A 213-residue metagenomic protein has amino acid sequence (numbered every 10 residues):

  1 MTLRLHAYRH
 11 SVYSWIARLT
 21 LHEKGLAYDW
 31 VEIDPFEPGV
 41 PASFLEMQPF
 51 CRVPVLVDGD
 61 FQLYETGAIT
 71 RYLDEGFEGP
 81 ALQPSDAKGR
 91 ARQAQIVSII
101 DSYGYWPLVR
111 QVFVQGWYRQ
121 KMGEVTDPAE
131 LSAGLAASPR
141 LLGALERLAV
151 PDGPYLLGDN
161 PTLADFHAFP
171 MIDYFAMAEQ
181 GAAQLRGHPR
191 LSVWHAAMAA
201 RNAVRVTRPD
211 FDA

Functional and structural regions predicted by a protein language model:
M1-S132, P151: GST-like domain detector, emphasizing the conserved glutathione-binding G-site in the N-terminal thioredoxin-like
Y28-W30, W194, V204: Conserved hydrophobic/aromatic "anchor" residues that stabilize well-ordered secondary structure elements
E46, A200, P209: Phosphate-coordinating loops and pocket residues in cytosolic domains that bind phosphorylated ligands
E46, P84-S85, L157-D159, G187 (+1 more regions): Generic structural "secondary-structure junction" signal
L56, G67, A137-L141, A203: Aromatic-glycine hotspot motif
S102-A200: GST-like fold's C-terminal all-alpha helical module
V206-A213: Terminal-tail/helix-coil boundary detector
